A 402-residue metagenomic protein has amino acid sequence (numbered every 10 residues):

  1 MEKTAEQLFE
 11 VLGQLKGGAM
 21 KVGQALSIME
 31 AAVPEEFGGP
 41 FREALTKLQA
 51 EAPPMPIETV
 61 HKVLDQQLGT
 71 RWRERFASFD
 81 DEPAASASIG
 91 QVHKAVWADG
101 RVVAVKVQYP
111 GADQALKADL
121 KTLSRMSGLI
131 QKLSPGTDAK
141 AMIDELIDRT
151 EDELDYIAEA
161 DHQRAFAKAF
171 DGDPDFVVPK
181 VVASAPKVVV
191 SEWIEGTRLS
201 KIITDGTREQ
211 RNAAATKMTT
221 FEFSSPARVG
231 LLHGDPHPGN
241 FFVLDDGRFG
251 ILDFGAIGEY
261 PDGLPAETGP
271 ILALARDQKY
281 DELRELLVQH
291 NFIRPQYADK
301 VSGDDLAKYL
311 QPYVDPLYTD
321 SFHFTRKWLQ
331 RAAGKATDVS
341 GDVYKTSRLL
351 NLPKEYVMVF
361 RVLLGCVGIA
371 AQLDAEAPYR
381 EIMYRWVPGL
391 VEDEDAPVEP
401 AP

Functional and structural regions predicted by a protein language model:
M1-S225, G230, V243-G250, F254-D262 (+4 more regions): Broad phosphate/nucleotide-binding scaffolds in NTP-utilizing and phosphate-metabolizing enzymes
G230, D235-H237: Conserved catalytic-loop position in the HRD/HxD motif
